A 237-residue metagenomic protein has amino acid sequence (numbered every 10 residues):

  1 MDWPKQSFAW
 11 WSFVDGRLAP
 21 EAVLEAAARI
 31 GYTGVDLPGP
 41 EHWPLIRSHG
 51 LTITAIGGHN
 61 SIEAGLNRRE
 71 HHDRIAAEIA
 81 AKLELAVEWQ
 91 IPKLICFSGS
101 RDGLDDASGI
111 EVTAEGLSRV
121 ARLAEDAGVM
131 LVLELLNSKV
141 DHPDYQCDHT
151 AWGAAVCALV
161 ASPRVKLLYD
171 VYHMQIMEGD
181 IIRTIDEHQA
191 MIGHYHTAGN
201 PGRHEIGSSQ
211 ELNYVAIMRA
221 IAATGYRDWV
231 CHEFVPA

Functional and structural regions predicted by a protein language model:
M1-E88, E125, A158, S162 (+4 more regions): N-terminal pre-domain/capping segments
F8, A27, V35, I46 (+8 more regions): Conserved, mostly hydrophobic/aromatic
R17, L24, L66-H72, P143-T150 (+5 more regions): Gly/Pro-rich active-site loop or hairpin
T33, T52, P92, G193 (+1 more regions): Short acidic/polar active-site loop segments enriched in Thr and Asp
L37, L135-S138, V171-M174, F234: Generic detector of well-ordered alpha-helical packing
L45, L104, E205: Glycine/Thr-rich phosphate-binding loops of Rossmann-like dinucleotide-binding domains
L45-S48, G116-A124, A216-A220: Catalytic-core regions built around general acid/base machinery
G65-K166, I176: Active-site acidic/histidine proton-transfer and metal-coordination neighborhood in alpha/beta enzyme cores
